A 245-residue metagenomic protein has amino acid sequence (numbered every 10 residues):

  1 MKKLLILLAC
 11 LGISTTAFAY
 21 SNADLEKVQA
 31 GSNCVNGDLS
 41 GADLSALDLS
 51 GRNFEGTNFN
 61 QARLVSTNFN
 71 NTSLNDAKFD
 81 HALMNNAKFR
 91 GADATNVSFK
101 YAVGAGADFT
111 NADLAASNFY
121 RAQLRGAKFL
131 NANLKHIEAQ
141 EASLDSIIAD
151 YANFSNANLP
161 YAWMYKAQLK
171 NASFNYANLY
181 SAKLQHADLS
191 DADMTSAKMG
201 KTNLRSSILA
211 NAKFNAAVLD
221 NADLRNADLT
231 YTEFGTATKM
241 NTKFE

Functional and structural regions predicted by a protein language model:
M1-L4: Positively charged n-region of N-terminal signal peptides that target proteins for export
I6-L8: Sec-dependent N-terminal signal peptides
S14-T16: N-terminal signal peptide c-region/cleavage motif recognized by signal peptidases
Y20-E245: Tandem repeat scaffolds
